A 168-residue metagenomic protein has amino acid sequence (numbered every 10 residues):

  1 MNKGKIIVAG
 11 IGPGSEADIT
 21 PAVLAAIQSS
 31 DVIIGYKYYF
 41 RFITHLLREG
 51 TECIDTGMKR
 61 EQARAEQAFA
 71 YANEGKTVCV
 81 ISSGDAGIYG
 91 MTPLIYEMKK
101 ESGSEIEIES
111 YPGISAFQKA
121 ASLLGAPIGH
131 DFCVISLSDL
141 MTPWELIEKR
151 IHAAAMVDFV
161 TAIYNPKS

Functional and structural regions predicted by a protein language model:
M1-E109, K119: Class I S-adenosyl-L-methionine
I6-V8, T77-V78, A155-S168: A contiguous loop/helix-start segment that scaffolds small-molecule binding in enzyme catalytic cores
S15, I88-V157: Class I SAM-dependent methyltransferase SAM-binding "motif I" and its flanking Rossmann-like core
D85, D139, N165-S168: Glycine-rich beta-alpha junction loops
